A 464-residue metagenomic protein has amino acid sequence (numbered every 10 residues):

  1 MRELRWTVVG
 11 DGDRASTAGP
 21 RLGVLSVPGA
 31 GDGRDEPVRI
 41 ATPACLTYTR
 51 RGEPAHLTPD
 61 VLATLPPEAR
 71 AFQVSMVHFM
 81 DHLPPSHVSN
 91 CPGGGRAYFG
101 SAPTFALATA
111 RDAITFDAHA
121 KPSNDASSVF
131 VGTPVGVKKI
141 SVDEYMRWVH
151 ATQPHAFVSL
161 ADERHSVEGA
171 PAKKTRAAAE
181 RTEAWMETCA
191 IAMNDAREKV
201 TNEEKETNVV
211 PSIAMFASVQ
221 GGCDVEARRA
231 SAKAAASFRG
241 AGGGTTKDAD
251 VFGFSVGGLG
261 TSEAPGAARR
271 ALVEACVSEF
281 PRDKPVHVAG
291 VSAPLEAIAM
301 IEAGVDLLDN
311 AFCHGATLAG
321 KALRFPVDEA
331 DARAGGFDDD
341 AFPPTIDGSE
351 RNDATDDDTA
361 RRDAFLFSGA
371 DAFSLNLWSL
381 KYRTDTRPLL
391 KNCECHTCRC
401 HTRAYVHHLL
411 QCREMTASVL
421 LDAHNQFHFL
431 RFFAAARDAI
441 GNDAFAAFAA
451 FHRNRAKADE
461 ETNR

Functional and structural regions predicted by a protein language model:
M1-V209, G336-R362, L380: Non-catalytic, usually N-terminal nucleic-acid engagement modules in DNA/RNA processing proteins
R2-G29, I40-T42, L46-T47, R51-H56 (+3 more regions): C-terminal extensions of enzymes
V38, T182-C189, A235, C276 (+2 more regions): Hydrophobic alpha-helical packing residues
T47, H78-M80, A113-T115, E163-H165 (+5 more regions): Short, solvent-exposed loop/turn segments at secondary-structure junctions
D143, G257, A267-R270, A404 (+1 more regions): A structural signal for well-ordered alpha-helical segments within the folded catalytic domains of diverse enzymes
V167-K173, G253-G260, M415-S418: Glycine- and acidic
E180-E183, A192, A196-V200, K205 (+1 more regions): Glycine-rich phosphate/ribose-binding loops and adjacent secondary-structure elements that form binding surfaces
